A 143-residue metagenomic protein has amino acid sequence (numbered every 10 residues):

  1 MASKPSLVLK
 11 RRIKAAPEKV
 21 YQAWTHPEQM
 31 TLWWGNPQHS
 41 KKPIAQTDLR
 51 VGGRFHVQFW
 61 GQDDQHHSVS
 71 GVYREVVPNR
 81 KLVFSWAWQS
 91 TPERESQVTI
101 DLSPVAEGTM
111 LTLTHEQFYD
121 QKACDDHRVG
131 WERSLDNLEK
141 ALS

Functional and structural regions predicted by a protein language model:
M1-S40: Hydrophobic ligand-binding cavity/cleft-lining segments
K4-K10, P17, K42, R54 (+4 more regions): Intrinsic-disorder/low-complexity, polar/charged segments enriched in Ser/Thr/Lys/Arg/Asp/Glu/Gln
R11, A45, V69-R74, Q97-S103: Hydrophobic/aromatic beta-strand elements that line small-molecule binding cavities or substrate pockets in beta-rich
P17-E18, D48-R50, R74-R80, D101-M110: A short, structured loop/turn motif at beta-sheet edges
V20, M30, F55, Y73 (+4 more regions): Hydrophobic pocket/interface hotspot
K42-S85: Glycine-rich portal/gate segments that line the openings of hydrophobic small-molecule binding cavities
V83-E132: Beta-strand/loop substructures that line and gate deep hydrophobic ligand-binding cavities in soluble
L135-S143: Short amphipathic alpha-helical signal-transduction/dimerization elements
